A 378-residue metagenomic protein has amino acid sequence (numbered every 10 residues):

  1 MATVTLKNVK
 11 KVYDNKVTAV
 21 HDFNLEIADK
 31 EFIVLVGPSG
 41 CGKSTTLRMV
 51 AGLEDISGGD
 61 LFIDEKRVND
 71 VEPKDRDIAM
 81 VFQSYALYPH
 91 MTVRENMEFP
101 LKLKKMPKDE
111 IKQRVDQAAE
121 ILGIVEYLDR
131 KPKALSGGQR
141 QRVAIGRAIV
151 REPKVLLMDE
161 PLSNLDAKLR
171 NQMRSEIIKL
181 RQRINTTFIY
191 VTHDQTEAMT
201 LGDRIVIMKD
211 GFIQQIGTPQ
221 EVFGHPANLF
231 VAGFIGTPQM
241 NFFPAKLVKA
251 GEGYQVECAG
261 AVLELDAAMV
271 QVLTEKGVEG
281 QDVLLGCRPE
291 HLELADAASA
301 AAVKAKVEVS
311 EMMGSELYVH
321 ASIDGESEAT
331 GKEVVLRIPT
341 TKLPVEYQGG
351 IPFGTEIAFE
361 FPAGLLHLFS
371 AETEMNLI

Functional and structural regions predicted by a protein language model:
F23-V34: Pre-Walker A (P-loop) beta-loop-beta motif of ABC nucleotide-binding domains
V36-P38: The feature captures the beta-strand-to-loop junction immediately N-terminal to the Walker
A51: Helix-to-loop junction immediately C-terminal to a conserved catalytic motif
S57-R67, I213: ABC nucleotide-binding domain "signature motif"
V71-F234: ABC ATPase nucleotide-binding domains
K249-I378: Non-catalytic connector elements of ABC transporters
